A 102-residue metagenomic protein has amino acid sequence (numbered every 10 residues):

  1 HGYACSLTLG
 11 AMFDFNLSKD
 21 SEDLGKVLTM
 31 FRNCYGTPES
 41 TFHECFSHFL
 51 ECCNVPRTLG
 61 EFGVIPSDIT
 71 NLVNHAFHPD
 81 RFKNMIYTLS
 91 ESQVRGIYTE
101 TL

Functional and structural regions predicted by a protein language model:
G2-D68: Gly/Pro-rich interdomain helix-loop hinge
S67-L102: Short, amphipathic C-terminal "tail helix"
